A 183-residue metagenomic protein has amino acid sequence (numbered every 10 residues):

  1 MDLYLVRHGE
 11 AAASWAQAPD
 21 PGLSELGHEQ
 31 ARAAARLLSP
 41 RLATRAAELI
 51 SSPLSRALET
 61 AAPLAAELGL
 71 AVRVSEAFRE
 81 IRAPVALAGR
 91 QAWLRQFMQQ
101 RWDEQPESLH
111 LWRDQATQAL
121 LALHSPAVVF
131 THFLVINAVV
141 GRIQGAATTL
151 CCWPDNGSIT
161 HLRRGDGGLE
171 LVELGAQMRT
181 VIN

Functional and structural regions predicted by a protein language model:
M1, L70-V74, E80-R95, Q99 (+2 more regions): Acidic, low-complexity terminal tails and accessory targeting/binding regions of phosphate-metabolizing enzymes
D2-V74, Q96-P106, D114: Active-site-proximal alpha-helix that buttresses catalytic centers in soluble enzyme cores
L3, A47, S125-L134: Generic beta-sheet signal
H8, H132, M178-T180: Histidine-centered active-site/metal-ligand motif
R41-R45, L120-S125: Glycine-rich phosphate-binding loop signature in dinucleotide/nucleotide-binding domains
S52-L54, A77, F130-L134, V139: Short, well-ordered beta-to-alpha junction loops that form the rim of enzyme active sites and present histidine/acidic
P63, A138, R142: Active-site signature of alpha/beta-hydrolase-fold catalytic machinery across serine- and Asp/Cys-nucleophile hydrolases
E107-H124: Alpha-helix-centered segments that form part of catalytic cores
